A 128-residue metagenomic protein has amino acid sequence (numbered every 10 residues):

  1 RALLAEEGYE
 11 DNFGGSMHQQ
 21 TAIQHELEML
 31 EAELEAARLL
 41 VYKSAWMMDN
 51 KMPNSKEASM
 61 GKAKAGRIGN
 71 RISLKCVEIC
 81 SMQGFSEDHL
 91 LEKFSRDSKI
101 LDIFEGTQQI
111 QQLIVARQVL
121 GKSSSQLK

Functional and structural regions predicted by a protein language model:
R1-K128: Alpha-helical interface subdomain recognition
